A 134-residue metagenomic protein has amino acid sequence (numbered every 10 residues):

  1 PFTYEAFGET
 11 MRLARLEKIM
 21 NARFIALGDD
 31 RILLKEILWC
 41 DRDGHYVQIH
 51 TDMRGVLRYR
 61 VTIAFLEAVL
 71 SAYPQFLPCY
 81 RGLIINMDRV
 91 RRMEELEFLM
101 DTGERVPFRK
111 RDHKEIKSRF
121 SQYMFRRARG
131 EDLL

Functional and structural regions predicted by a protein language model:
P1-R15, R129-L134: N-terminal regulatory/sensing modules of transcriptional regulators
F2-E5, I85, E115: Short alpha-helical
F7-D101, F108: Conserved binding/recognition cores within well-folded domains
L66, E115-I116: DNA major-groove recognition helices of helix-turn-helix
I116-L133: C-terminal output/interaction extensions
